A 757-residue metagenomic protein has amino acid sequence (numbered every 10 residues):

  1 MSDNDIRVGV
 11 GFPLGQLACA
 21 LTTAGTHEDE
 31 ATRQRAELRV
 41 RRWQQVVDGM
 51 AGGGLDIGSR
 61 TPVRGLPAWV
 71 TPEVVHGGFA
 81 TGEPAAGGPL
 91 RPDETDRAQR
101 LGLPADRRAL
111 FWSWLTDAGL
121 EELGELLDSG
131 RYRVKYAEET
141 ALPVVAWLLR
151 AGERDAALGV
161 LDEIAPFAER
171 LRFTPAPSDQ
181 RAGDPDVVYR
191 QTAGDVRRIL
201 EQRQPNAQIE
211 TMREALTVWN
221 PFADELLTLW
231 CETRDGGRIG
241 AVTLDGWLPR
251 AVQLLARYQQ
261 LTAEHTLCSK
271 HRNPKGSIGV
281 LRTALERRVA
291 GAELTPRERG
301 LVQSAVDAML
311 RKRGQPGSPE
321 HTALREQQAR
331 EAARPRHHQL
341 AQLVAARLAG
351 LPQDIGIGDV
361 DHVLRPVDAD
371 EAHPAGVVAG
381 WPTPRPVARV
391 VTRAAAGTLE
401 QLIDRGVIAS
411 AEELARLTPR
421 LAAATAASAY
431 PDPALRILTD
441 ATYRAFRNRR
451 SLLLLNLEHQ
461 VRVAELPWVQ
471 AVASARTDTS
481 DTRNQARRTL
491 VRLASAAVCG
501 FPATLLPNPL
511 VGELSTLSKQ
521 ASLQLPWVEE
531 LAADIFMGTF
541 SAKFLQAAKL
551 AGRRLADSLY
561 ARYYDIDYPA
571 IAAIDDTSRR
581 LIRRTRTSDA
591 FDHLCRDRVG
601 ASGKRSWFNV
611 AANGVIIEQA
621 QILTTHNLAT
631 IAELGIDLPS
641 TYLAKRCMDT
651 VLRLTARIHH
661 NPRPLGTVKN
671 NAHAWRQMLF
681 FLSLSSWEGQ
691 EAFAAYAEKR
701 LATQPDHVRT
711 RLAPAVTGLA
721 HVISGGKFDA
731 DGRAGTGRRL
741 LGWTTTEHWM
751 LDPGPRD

Functional and structural regions predicted by a protein language model:
M1-D757: Long, compositionally biased terminal regions
